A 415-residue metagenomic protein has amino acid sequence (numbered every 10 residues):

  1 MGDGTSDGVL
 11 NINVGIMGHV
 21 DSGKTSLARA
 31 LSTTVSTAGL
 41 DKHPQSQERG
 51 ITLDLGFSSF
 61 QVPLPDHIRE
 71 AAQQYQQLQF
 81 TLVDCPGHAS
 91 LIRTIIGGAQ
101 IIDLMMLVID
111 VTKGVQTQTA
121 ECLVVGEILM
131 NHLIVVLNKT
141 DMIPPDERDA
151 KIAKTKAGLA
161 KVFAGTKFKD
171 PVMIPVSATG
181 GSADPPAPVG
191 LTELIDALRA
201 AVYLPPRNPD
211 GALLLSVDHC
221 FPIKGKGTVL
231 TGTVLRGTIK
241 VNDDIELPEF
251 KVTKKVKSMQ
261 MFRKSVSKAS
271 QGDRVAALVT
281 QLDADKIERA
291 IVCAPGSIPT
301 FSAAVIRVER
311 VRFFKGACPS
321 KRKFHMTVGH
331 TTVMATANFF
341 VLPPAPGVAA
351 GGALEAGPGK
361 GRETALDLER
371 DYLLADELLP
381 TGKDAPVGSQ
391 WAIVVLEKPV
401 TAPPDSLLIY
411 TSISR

Functional and structural regions predicted by a protein language model:
M1-R93, I102: P-loop NTPase switch module centered on the Walker A-proximal segment
G2-M17, S22, D66-I68, Q73-Q76 (+1 more regions): C-terminal effector/interaction modules appended to NTPase cores
D21, L27, G50, D84 (+10 more regions): Residue-level signature of catalytic and energy-coupling elements of molecular machines, predominantly ATP/GTP-dependent
R29, T33, D41, R93 (+10 more regions): Solvent-exposed alpha-helical segments within well-ordered globular domains of core cellular machineries
T37-R49, P65-A71, K161-P171, A200-L213 (+5 more regions): Active-site phosphate-binding and catalytic loops of NTP-dependent enzymes
E48, H88-A89, T112-V115, K139-P144 (+4 more regions): Conserved nucleotide-binding/hydrolysis micro-motifs of P-loop NTPases
L78-F80, C85-I92, A99-L123, E127-A153: Conserved Switch II/interswitch segment of TRAFAC-class P-loop GTPases
D141-A212, S216-F221: Canonical P-loop GTPase G-domain recognition
